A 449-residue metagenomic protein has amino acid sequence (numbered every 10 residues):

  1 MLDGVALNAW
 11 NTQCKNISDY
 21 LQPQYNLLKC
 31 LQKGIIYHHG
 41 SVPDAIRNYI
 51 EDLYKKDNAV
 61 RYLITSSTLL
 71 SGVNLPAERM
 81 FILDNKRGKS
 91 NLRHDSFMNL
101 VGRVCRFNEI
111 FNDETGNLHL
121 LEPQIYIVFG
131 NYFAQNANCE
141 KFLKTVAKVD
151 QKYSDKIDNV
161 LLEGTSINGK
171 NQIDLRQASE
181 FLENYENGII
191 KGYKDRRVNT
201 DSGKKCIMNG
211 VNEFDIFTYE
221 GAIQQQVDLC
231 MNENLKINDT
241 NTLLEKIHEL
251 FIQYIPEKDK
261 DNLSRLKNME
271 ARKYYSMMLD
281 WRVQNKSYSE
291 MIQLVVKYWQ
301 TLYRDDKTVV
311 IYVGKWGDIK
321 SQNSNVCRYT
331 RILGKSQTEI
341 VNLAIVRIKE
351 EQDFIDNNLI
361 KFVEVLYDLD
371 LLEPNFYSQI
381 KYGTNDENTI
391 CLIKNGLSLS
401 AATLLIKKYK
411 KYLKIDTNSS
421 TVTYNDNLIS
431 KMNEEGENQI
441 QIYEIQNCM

Functional and structural regions predicted by a protein language model:
M1-Y62, A77, K86-N99, C105 (+1 more regions): Conserved C-terminal RecA-like helicase domain
Q13-C14, L27, F107, N168-G203 (+2 more regions): C-terminal accessory/interaction regions of large nucleic acid-associated machines
V42-P43, L69-S71, K86-G88, G130-Q135: Conserved nucleotide-binding/hydrolysis micro-motifs of P-loop NTPases
R47, V73-L75, L92, A137-N138 (+2 more regions): Short glycine-/acidic-enriched loop or helix-start segments at secondary-structure transitions that form or flank
I64-K86, Q124-Y126: A short beta-strand element within the Helicase C-terminal
K89-F142: Conserved segment of the helicase C-terminal RecA-like domain
H119-Y185: Long, hydrophobic alpha-helical segments
K205-M208: Long, charge-rich alpha-helical interaction segments
